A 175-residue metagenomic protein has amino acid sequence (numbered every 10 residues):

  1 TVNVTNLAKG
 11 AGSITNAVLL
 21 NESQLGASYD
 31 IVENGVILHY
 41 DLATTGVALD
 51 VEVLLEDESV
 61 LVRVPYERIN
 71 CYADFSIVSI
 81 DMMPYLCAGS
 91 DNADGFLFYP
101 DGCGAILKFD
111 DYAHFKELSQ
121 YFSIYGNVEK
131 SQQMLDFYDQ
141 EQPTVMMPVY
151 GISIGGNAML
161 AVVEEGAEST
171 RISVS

Functional and structural regions predicted by a protein language model:
T1-S175: Carbohydrate-recognition beta-sandwich/jelly-roll modules in extracellular/periplasmic carbohydrate-active proteins
